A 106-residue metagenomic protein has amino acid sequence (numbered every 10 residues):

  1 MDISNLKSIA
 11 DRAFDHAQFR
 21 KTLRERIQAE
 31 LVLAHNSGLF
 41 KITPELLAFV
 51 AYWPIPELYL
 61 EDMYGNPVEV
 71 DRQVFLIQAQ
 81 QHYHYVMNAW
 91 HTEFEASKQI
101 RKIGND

Functional and structural regions predicted by a protein language model:
M1-D106: A preference for well-ordered globular domain cores that mediate specific macromolecular interactions or catalysis
